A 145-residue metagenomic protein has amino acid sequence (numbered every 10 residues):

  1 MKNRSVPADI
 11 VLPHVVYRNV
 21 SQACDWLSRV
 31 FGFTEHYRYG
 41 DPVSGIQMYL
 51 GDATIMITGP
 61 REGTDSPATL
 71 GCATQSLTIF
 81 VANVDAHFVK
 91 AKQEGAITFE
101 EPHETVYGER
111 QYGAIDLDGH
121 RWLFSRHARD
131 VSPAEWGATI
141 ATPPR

Functional and structural regions predicted by a protein language model:
M1-H14, C24-D25, V30-I115, S125-R145: Vicinal oxygen chelate
V15-N19: Short, surface-exposed ligand-recognition loops at beta-strand->loop->(often short) alpha-helix junctions that present
D118: C-terminal catalytic core of tyrosine-transesterase DNA break-rejoin enzymes
